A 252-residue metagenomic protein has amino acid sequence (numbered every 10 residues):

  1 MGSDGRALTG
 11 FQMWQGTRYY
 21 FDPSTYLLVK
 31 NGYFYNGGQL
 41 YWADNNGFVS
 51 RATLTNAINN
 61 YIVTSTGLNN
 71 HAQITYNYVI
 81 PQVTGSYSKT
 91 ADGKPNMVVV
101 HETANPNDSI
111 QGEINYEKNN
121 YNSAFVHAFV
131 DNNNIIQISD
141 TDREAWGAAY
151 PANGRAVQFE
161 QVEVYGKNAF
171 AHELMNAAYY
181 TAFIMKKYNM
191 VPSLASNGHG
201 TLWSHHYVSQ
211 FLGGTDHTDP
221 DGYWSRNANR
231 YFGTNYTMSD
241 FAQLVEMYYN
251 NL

Functional and structural regions predicted by a protein language model:
M1-L68: Extracellular adhesion/carbohydrate-binding repeat motifs centered on closely spaced tryptophans
T17, Q39, K94-N96, A124 (+3 more regions): Residues that flank catalytic or metal-binding motifs in active/ligand-binding sites
S24-L27, N46-F48, A104-N107, V164 (+2 more regions): Acidic glycine-/aspartate-rich tracts in secreted/extracellular proteins
W42, V99, Q158-E160, W203: Soluble periplasmic/extracytoplasmic beta-strand elements of cell-envelope proteins
L54-Y150: N-terminal catalytic cores of peptidoglycan-degrading enzymes
I58, I62-G67, A91, K167-L252: Basic/polar, cationic surfaces and motifs that engage anionic cell-wall and phosphate/carboxylate ligands
Y150-F159: Short coil-to-beta-strand
Q158-A169: Substrate-binding clefts and substrate-entry loops adjacent to catalytic sites of polymer-processing enzymes acting on
